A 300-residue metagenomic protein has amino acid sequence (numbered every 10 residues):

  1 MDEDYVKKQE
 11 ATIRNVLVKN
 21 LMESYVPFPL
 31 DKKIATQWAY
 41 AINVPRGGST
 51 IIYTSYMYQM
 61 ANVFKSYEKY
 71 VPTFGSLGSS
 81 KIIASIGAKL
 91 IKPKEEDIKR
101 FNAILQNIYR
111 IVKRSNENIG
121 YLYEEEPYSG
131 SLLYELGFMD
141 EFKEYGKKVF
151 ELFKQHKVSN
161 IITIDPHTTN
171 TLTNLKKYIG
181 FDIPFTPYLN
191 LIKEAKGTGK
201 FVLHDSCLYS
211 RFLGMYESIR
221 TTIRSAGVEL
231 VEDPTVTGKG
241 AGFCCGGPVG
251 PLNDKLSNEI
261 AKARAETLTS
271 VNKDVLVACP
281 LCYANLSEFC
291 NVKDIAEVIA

Functional and structural regions predicted by a protein language model:
M1-E126, E135-T163, T169, I179: Iron-sulfur-cluster electron-transfer modules
M1-V18, K255-A263, I295-A300: Ferredoxin-type iron-sulfur electron-transfer modules in oxidoreductases and energy-metabolism complexes
S115, G197, F201-L256: Redox- and metal-dependent alpha/beta enzyme cores, enriched for Fe-S-associated oxidoreductases and cofactor-handling
S129, C207, C245, C279-C282: Short cysteine clusters
F150, L256-K273: A short, acidic, amphipathic alpha-helical segment used as a generic capping/interface helix at domain edges
I164-P166, A278-P280: Helix N-cap/beta->alpha junction signal
N170-N174, A284-E288: Phosphate- and divalent-cation-binding pockets in alpha/beta enzyme and binding domains that engage nucleotide-derived
F181-F201, P234-F243, C290-A300: Short, flexible loop segments at boundaries between secondary-structure elements
